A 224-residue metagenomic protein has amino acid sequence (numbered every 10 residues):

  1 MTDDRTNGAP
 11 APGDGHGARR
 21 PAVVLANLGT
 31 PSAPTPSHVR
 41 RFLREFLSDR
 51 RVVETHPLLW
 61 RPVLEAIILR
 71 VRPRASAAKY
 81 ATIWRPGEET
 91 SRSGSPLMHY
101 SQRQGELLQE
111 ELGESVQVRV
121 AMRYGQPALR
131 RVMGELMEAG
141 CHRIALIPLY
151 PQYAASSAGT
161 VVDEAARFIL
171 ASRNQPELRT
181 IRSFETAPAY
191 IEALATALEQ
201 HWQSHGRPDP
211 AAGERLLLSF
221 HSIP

Functional and structural regions predicted by a protein language model:
T2-P224: Active-site-proximal alpha-helix that buttresses catalytic centers in soluble enzyme cores
